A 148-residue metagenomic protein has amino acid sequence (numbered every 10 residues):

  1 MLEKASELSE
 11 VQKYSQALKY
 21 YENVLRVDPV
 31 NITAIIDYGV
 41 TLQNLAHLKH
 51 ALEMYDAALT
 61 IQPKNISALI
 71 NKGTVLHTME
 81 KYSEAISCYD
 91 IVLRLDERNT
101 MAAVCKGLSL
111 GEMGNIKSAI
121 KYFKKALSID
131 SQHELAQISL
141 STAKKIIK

Functional and structural regions predicted by a protein language model:
M1-T33, D37-N44: Alpha-helical segment of the N-proximal tetratricopeptide repeat
S9, I36, Q43, I70 (+3 more regions): Position-specific recognition of the canonical hydrophobic site in helix A of tetratricopeptide repeat
E10-N23, N44-A57, T78-I91, M113-K125 (+1 more regions): Structural signature of tandem alpha-helical TPR/SEL1-like repeats, specifically the intra-repeat loop/turn
I32-T33, I66-S67, T100-M101, E134-L135: Helix-start (N-cap) detector for alpha-helical repeat units in TPR-like alpha-solenoids, especially tetratricopeptide
I120-K148: Terminal, low-structured helical/coil segments at or just beyond the last alpha-helical repeat
